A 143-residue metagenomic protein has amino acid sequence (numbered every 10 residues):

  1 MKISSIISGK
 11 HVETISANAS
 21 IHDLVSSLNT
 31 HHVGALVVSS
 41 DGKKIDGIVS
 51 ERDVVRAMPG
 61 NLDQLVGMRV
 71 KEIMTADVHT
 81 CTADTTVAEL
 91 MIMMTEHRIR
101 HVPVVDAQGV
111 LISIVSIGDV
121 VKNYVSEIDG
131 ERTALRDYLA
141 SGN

Functional and structural regions predicted by a protein language model:
M1-K10, S50-T95, I117-N143: Tandem CBS (Bateman) regulatory domains
S4-A17, V38-I45, D106, G142-N143: Short, charged helix-to-loop "capping" segments that act as catalytic/coupling loops
I15-V33, V38-S40, T80-R98, V105: The conserved cystathionine-beta-synthase
A19-H32, L62-M74, Q108-G109: Short, charge-rich amphipathic segments
L28-H31, L36-R52, M94, V102-V120: A glycine-centered beta-loop-beta connector
